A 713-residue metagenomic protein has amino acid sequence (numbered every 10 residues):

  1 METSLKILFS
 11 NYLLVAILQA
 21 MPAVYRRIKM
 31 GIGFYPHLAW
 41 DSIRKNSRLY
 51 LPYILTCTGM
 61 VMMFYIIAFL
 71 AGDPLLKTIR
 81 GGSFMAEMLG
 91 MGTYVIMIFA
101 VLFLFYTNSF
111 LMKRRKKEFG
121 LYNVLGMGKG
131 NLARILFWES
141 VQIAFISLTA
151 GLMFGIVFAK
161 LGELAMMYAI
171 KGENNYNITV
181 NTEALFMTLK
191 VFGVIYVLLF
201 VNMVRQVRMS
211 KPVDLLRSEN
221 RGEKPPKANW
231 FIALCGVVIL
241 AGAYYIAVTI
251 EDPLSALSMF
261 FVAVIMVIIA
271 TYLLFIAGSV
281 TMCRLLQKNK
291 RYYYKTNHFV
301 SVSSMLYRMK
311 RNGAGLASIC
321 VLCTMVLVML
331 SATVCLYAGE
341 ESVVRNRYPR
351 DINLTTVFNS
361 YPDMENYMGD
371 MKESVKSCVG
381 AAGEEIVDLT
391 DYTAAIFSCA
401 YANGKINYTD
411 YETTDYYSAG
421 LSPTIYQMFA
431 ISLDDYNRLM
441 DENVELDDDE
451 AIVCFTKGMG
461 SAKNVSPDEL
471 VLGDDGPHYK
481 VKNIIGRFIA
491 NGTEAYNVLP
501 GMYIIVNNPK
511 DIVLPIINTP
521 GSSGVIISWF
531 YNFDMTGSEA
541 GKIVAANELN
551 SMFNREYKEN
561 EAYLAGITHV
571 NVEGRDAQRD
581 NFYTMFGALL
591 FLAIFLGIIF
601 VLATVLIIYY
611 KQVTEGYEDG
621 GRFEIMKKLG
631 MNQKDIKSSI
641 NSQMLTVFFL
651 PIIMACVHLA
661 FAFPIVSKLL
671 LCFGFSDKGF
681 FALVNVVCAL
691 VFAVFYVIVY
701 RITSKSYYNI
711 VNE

Functional and structural regions predicted by a protein language model:
E2-V61, P225-W230, I239, F275-C323 (+1 more regions): N-terminal Sec/SRP start-transfer signal
Y25, G33-F34, M209-E223, Y617-E618 (+1 more regions): Short cytosolic juxtamembrane segments of multi-pass membrane proteins
R48-L75, F84-G120, V141-F154, I265-I268 (+4 more regions): Hydrophobic alpha-helical transmembrane segments of multi-pass inner-membrane transport and secretion
Y50-I54, G90, L185-K190, W230-L234 (+2 more regions): Hydrophobic alpha-helical transmembrane segments
F69-S83, L152-A184, A241-S258, P651-E713: Short helix-loop junctions at transmembrane helix boundaries
Q142-L286: Hydrophobic alpha-helical segments
V343-F358, P362-L602: Basic-flanked hydrophobic alpha-helices used for secretion and membrane insertion
